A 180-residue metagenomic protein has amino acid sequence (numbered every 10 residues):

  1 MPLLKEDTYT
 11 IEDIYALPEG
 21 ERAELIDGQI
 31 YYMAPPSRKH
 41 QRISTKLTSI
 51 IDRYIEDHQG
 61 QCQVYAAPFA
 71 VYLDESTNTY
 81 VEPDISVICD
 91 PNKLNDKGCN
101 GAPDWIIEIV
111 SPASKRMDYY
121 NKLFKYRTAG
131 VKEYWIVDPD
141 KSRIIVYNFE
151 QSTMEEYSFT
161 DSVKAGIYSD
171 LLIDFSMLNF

Functional and structural regions predicted by a protein language model:
M1-F180: Gly/Pro/Ser/Thr-rich low-complexity, intrinsically disordered segments predominantly at protein N-termini
